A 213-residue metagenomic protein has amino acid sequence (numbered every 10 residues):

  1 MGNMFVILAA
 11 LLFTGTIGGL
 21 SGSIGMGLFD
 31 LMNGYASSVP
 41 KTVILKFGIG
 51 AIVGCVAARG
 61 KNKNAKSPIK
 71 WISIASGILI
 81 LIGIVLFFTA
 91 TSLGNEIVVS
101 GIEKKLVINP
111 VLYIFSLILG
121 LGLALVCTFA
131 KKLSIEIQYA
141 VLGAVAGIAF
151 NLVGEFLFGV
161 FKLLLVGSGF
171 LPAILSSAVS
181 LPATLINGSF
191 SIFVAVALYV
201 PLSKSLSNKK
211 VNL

Functional and structural regions predicted by a protein language model:
M1-L213: Loop-helix junctions at membrane interfaces
